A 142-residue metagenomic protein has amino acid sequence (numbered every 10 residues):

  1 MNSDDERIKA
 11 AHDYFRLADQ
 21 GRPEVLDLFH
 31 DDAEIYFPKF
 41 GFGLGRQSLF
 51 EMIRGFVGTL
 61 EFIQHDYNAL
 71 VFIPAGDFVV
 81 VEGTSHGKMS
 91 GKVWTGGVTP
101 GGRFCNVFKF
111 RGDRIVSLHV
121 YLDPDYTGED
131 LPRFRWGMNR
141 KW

Functional and structural regions predicted by a protein language model:
M1-D27, W136-W142: Short, low-complexity N-terminal intrinsically disordered segments enriched in polar/charged residues
D5-E6, P23-A75, T84: A solvent-exposed, acidic/Ser-Thr-rich amphipathic alpha-helical stretch
A11-Y14, V25-L26, A33, G45 (+4 more regions): Hydrophobic pocket/interface hotspot
Y67-I73, R103-K109, L122: Hydrophobic/aromatic beta-strand elements that line small-molecule binding cavities or substrate pockets in beta-rich
A75-V79, H86-M89: Short, charged/polar surface micro-motifs in flexible loops or helix N-caps
G83-S85, V120-Y121: Short, well-ordered beta-to-alpha junction loops that form the rim of enzyme active sites and present histidine/acidic
T84-R111: Exposed beta-sheet edge and beta->alpha loop/turn motif
V116-W142: Low-complexity, intrinsically disordered terminal/linker segments enriched in charged and Gly/Pro repeats
